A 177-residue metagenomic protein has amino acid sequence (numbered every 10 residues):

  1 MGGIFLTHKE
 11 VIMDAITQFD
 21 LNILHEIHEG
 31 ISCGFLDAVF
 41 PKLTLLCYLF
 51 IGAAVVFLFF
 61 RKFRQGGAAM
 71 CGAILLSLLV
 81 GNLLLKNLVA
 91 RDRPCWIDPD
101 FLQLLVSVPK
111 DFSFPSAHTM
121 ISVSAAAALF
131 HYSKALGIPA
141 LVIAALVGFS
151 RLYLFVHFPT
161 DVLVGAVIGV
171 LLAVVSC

Functional and structural regions predicted by a protein language model:
G2-I51, N82-K110: N-terminal transmembrane-helix/juxtamembrane module of multi-pass inner/ER membrane proteins
F35-A38, F63, G67, P159 (+1 more regions): Hydrophobic, aromatic-rich alpha-helical transmembrane segments and their membrane-interface anchor motifs
A38, K42-L45, A69, A135-V142: Alpha-helical transmembrane segments of integral membrane proteins
I51-G52, G72, L76, I143 (+2 more regions): Hydrophobic alpha-helical transmembrane segments of multipass integral membrane proteins, especially permease/channel
A53-V80: Interfacial segments of alpha-helical transmembrane regions
V56, L76, V80, L84-L85 (+2 more regions): Alpha-helical membrane-inserting segments
R61, D100-C177: Membrane-embedded catalytic cores of phosphoryl/pyrophosphoryl-handling enzymes
G72-K86, I138-S150: Small-polar-interrupted transmembrane alpha-helices in polytopic inner-membrane proteins
